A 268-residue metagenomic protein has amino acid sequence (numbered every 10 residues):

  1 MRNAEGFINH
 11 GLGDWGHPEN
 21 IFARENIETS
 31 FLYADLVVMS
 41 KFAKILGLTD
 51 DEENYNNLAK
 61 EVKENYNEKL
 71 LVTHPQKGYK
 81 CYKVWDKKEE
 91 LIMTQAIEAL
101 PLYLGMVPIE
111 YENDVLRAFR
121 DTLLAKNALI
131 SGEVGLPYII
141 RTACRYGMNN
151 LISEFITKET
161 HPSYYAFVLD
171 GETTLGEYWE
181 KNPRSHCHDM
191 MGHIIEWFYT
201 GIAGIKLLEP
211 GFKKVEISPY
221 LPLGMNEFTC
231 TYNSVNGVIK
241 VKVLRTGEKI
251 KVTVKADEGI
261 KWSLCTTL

Functional and structural regions predicted by a protein language model:
M1-E28, L46-L100, E110, F212: Active-site acid/base region of carbohydrate-active enzymes
M1-F7, N57-K77, P108-A128, G147-F167: Long, well-ordered core segments of solenoidal/helical folds
L12-R24, Y79-K88, F119-A128, L136-I140 (+1 more regions): Short beta-alpha connecting loops at secondary-structure transitions that line or flank enzyme active sites
A23-A34, I92-A96, S131-V134, D189-H193: Aromatic- and histidine-enriched alpha-helix N-cap/loop-to-helix transition segments that scaffold the rims
E28-F31, D35-M39, Y55, V62 (+3 more regions): Extended, hydrophobic alpha-helical segments in both membrane/secreted and soluble proteins
F31-T49, A99-E110, Y138-Y146, Y199-I205: Well-ordered alpha-helical scaffold segments within catalytic/enzyme domains
S40-A43, N56, N67, I140 (+3 more regions): Non-transmembrane alpha-helical segments in soluble domains of secreted/periplasmic/extracellular proteins
N150-L268: Non-catalytic C-terminal accessory modules of carbohydrate-active enzymes
